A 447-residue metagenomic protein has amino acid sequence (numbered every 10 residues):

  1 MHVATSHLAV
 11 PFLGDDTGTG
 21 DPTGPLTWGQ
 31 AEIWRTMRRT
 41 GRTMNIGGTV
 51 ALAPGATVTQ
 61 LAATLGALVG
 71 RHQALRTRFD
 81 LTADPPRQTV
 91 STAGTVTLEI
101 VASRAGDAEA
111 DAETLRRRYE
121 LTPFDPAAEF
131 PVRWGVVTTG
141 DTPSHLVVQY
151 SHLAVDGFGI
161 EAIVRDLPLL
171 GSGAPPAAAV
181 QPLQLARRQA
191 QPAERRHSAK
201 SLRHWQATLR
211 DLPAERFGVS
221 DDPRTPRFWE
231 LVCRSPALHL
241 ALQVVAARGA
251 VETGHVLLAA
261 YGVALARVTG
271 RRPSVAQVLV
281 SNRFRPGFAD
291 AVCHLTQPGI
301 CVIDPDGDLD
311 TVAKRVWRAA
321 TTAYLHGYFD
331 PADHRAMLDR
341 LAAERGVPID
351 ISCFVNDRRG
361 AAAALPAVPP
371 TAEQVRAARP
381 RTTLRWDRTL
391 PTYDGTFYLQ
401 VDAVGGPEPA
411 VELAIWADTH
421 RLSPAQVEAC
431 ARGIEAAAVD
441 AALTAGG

Functional and structural regions predicted by a protein language model:
M1-R39, A63-D107, F130, Q181-W229: Short amphipathic alpha-helices and their capping loops
L8-D21, P54-G70, P86-A128, D310-A320 (+2 more regions): A short, small/polar-residue-rich loop/turn motif at beta-strand boundaries within alpha/beta enzyme cores
G14, D21-T23, G41-Q60, P126-V147 (+5 more regions): Gly/Ser/Thr-rich phosphate-binding loops and adjoining beta-strand/alpha-helix segments that form adenosine-phosphate
R39-N45, Q73-A74, P143, E194-A199 (+2 more regions): His-Asp-centered acyl/peptidyl-transfer active-site segments
V58-V69, E120, I160, V164 (+8 more regions): Short amphipathic alpha-helical segments
H72, R76, V164-R165, R272-L279 (+1 more regions): Extended, hydrophobic beta-loop-alpha segments that form or line the acyl/peptidyl-thioester binding and transfer paths
V101, V132-Q184, Q426-D440: Active-site-proximal acidic secondary-structure segment that organizes catalysis
